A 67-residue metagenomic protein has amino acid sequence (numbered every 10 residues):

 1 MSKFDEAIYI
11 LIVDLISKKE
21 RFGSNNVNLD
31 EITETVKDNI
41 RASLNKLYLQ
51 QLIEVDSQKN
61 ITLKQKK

Functional and structural regions predicted by a protein language model:
S2-E6, S57-K67: Short, cationic-aromatic polyanion-contact patches
K3-I32: Short amphipathic alpha-helical interface segments
E34-L49: Short amphipathic alpha-helical interaction segments
V36-N39, V55, K66: Alpha-helix capping and helix-coil boundary motifs
Y48-Q58: A short, conserved structural fragment
